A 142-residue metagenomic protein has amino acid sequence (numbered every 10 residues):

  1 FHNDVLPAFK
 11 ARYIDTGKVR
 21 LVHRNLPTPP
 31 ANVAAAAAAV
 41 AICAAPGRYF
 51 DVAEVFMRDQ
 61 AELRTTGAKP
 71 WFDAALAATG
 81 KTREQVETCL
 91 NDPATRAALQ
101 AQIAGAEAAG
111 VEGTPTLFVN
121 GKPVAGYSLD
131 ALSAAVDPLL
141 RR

Functional and structural regions predicted by a protein language model:
F1-A77: Structural alpha/beta surface segment adjacent to cysteine/selenocysteine redox centers across thiol/disulfide enzymes
F1-L6, A11, A74-R142: C-terminal cap of thioredoxin/glutaredoxin-like
